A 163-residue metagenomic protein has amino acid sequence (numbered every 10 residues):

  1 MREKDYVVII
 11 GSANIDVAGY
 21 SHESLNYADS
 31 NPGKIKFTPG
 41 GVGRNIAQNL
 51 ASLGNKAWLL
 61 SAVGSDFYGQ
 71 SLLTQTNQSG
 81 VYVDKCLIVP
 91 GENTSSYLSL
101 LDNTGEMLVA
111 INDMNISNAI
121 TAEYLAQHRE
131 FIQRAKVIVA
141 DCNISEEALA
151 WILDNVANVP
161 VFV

Functional and structural regions predicted by a protein language model:
M1-A62, F67-T74, Q78-V81: Glycine-rich phosphate/adenosyl-contacting loop at the front of the ribokinase-like
R2-K4, T94, Q133-R134, A157-N158: Residue-level preference for short coil/turn positions at secondary-structure junctions
G11-N14, N112, N143: Short glycine-/small-residue-rich Rossmann-like dinucleotide-binding loops
Y20, T121-A122, A150: Short, well-ordered secondary-structure micro-motifs
Y27-S30, S52-K136: Conserved N-terminal subdomain of the carbohydrate kinase-like
I35-F37, M114-I120, A140, P160-V163: Short, flexible loop segments at the rims of nucleotide/cofactor-binding pockets, characterized by
K136-V163: Conserved beta-alpha-beta core of the PfkB/ribokinase-like small-molecule kinase fold
